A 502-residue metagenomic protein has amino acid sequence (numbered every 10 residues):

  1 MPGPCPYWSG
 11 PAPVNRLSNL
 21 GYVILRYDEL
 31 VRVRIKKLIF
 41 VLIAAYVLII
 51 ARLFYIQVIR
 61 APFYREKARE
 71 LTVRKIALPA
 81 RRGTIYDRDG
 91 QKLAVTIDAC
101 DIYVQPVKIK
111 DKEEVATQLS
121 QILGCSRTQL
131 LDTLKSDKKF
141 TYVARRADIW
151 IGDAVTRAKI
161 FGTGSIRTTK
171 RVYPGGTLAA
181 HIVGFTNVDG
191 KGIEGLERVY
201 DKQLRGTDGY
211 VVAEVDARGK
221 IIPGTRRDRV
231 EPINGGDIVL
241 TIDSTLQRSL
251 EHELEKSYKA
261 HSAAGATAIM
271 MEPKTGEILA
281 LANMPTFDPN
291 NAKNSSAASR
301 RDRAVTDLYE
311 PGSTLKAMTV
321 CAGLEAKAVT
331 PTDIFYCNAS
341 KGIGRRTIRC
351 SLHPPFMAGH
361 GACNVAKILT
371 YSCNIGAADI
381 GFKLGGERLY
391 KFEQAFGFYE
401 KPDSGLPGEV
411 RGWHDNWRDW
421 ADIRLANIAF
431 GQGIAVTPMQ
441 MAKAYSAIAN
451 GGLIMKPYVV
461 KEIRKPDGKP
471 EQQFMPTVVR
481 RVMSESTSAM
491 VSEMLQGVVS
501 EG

Functional and structural regions predicted by a protein language model:
P6-W8, V14-A292, L308, E387-Y399: Periplasmic/cell-envelope proteins involved in peptidoglycan metabolism and beta-lactam response
S9-G10, K443: Intrinsic structural disorder/low-complexity segments
N15-V23, A94, V215-R227, A268-S313 (+1 more regions): Beta-lactam-recognizing serine transpeptidase/beta-lactamase-like catalytic domain environment
